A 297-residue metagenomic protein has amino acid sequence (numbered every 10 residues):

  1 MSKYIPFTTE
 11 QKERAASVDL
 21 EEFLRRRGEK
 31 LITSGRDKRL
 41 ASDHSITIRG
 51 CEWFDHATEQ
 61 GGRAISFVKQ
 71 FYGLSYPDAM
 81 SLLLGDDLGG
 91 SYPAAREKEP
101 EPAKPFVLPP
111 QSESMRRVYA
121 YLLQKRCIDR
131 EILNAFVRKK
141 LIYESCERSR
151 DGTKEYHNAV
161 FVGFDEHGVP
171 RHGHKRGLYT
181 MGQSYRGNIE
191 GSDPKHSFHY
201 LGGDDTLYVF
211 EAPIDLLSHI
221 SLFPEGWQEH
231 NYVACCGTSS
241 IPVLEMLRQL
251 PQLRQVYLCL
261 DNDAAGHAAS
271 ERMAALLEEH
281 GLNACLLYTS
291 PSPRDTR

Functional and structural regions predicted by a protein language model:
M1-S91: N-terminal structured subdomain of primase-like DNA metabolism proteins
D55, V68, L122, E211 (+2 more regions): Terminal peptide-recognition signature
S81-S114: Conserved active-site segments centered on acidic
E147-Q249: Phosphate-handling DNA/RNA-contact segment within nucleic-acid enzymes
V209, R254-D263: Acidic beta-strand-to-loop metal/phosphate-binding motif
T238-S240, L260-S270: Acidic, metal-coordinating catalytic cores used for nucleic-acid/nucleotide bond scission and strand-transfer chemistry
M246-L247, A268-H280: Short, aromatic/basic amphipathic alpha-helical patches
Y288-R297: Single conserved hydrophobic/aromatic residue that forms the stacking wall/gate of nucleotide- or nucleobase-binding
